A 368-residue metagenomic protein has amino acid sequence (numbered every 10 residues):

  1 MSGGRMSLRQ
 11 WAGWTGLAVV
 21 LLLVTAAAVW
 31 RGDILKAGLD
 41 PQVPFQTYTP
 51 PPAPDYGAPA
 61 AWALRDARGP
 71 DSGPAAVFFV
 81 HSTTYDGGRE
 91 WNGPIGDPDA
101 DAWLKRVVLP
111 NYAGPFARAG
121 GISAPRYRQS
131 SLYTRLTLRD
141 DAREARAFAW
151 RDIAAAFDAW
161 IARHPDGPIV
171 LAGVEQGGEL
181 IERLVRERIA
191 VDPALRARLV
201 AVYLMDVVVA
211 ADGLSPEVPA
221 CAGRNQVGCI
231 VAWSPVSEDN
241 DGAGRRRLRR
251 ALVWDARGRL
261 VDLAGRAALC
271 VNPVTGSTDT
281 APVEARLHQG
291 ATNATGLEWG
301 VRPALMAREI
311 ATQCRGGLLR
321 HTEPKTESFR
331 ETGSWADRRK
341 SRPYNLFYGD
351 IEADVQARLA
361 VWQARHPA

Functional and structural regions predicted by a protein language model:
G4-A12, A28-G32, D152-H164, E187-R330 (+4 more regions): Surface cap/lid and interfacial helix-loop subdomains adjacent to catalytic sites that gate substrate access
G13-A28: Hydrophobic membrane-insertion alpha-helices, especially the h-region of bacterial N-terminal signal peptides
G32-D66: N-terminal module-boundary/linker segments of secreted carbohydrate-active enzymes
D33-T47, V80-P168, H321-A368: Active-site catalytic motif of lipid deacylating hydrolases and related acyltransferases
G69-A75: Proline/glycine-enriched tight loop/beta-turn segments at coil->beta junctions that connect or precede beta-strands
A76-F79, S123-R126, V170, A201-L204 (+1 more regions): Structural recognition of the beta-strand scaffold that forms the well-ordered cores of secreted hydrolase catalytic
V80-T83, R126-S130, V174-E175, L204-V208 (+1 more regions): Active-site-proximal beta-strand/loop segments in catalytic clefts of secreted hydrolases
G173-I181: Gly/Ala-rich beta-loop-alpha elbow adjacent to hydrolase catalytic centers
